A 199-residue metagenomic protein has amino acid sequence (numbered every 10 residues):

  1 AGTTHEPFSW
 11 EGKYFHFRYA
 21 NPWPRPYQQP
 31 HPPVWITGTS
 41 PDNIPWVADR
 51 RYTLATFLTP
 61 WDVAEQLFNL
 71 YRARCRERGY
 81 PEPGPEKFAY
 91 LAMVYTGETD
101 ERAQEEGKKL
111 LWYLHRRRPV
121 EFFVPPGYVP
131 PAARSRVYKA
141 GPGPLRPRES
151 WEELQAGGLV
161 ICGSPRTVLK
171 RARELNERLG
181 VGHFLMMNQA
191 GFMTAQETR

Functional and structural regions predicted by a protein language model:
A1-R25, D62-V181: An alpha-helical appendage that flanks or caps ligand/catalytic pockets
G12-K13, T39, M186-Q189: Short, well-ordered beta-to-alpha junction loops that form the rim of enzyme active sites and present histidine/acidic
P26-P33: A local structural motif
V34-T37, Y52-T56, E86-M93, L175 (+1 more regions): Hydrophobic faces of well-ordered beta-strands that scaffold small-molecule active sites in alpha/beta enzyme cores
T39-V63, L67-F68, R72: A conserved active-site cap/scaffold subdomain adjacent to cofactor or substrate pockets
Y52-T53, E153-G158, M186-F192: Glycine- and acidic
L58-W61, M186-E197: Glycine-rich, proline-tolerant flexible connector loops at the mouths of alpha/beta enzymes
